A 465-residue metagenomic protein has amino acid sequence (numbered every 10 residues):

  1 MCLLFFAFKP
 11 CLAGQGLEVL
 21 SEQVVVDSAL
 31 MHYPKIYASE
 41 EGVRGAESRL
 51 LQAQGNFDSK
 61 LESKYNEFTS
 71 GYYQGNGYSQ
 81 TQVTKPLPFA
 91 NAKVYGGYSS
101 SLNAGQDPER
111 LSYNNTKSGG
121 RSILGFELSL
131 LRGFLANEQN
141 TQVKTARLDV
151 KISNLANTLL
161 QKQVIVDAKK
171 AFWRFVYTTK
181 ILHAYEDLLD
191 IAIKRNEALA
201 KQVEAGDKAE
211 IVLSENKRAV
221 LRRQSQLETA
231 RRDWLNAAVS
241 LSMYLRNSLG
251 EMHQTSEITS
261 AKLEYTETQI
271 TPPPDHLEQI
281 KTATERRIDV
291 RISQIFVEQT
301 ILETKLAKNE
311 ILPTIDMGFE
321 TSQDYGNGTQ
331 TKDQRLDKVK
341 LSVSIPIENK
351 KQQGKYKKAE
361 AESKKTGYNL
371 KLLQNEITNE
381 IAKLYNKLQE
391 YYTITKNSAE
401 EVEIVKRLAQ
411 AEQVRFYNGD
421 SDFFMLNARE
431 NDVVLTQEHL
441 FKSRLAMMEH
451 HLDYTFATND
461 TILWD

Functional and structural regions predicted by a protein language model:
M1-G16: Bacterial Sec-dependent N-terminal signal peptides
L12-Y78, L131-T141, T145-R147, T259-E298 (+4 more regions): Bacterial Sec-pathway N-terminal export signals of envelope proteins
Y37-E41, Q54, A90-T116, L131-A156 (+8 more regions): Sec/SRP-type N-terminal targeting helices
K64-L128, S260-P273, K305, G318-I347 (+3 more regions): Small/polar, glycine/serine/threonine/aspartate-rich low-complexity segments that form flexible
A156-Q279, K387, Y391, D432-V433 (+2 more regions): Periplasmic alpha-helical coiled-coil/stalk elements that build and connect Gram-negative outer-membrane
V203-E210, F416-D420, A457: A short glycine-centered flexible hinge/capping loop motif at secondary-structure junctions
E449-D465: Gram-negative outer-membrane assembly/targeting C-terminal domains
